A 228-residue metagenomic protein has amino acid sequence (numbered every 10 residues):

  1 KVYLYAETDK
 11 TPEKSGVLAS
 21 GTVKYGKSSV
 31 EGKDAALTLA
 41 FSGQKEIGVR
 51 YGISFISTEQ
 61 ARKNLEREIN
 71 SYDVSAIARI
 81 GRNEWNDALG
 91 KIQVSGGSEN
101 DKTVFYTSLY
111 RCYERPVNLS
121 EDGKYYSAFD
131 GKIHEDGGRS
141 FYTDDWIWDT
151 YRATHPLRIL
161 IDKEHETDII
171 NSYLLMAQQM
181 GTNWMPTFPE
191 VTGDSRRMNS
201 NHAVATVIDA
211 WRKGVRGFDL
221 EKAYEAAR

Functional and structural regions predicted by a protein language model:
K1-Y142, L175: Beta-sandwich/jelly-roll carbohydrate-recognition scaffolds of carbohydrate-active enzymes
N64, E84, A88, T150-R152 (+2 more regions): A general alpha-helix detector
A88-S95, R111, P156, L160-K163 (+4 more regions): Structured segments of extracytoplasmic/periplasmic soluble domains in secreted or envelope-associated proteins
N100-D101, S140-D149, S195-A203: Secondary-structure capping and boundary motifs in well-ordered enzyme cores
F105-L109, Y113, T167-L174, I208 (+1 more regions): Hydrophobic core segments within long, regular secondary-structure runs in both alpha- and beta-rich folds
T107-E121, T143-T167, I208-G214: Alpha-helical support elements that line or immediately flank enzyme active sites and cofactor-binding pockets
S127, H134-E135, E164-K213: Helix-terminus loop motifs that line ligand-binding clefts
H202, V215-F218, K222: Long, well-ordered alpha/beta core segments of mature domains
